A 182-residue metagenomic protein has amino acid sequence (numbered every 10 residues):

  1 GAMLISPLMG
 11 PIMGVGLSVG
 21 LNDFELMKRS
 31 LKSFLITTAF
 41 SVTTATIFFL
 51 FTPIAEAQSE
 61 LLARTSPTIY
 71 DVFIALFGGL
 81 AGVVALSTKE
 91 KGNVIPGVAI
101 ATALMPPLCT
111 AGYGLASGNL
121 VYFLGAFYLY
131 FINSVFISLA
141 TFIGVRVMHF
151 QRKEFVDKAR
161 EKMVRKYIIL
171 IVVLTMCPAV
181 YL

Functional and structural regions predicted by a protein language model:
G1-F73: Alpha-helical transmembrane segments and their membrane-interface boundaries that form or gate the permeation pathway
G14-K28, L80-K91, Q151: C-terminal ends of transmembrane helices
M27-F40, V94-L104, K158-E161: Cytoplasmic-side transmembrane-helix entry/capping segments in multi-pass membrane proteins
I36-T44, F136, A140, V173: Hydrophobic alpha-helical transmembrane segments of multipass membrane transporters and ion channels, focusing on
T52-E56, E90, C177-Y181: Alpha-helical transmembrane segments and their membrane-interface junctions in multi-pass membrane proteins
E56-G144: Hydrophobic alpha-helical segments
S138-Y167: Cytosolic-side transmembrane helix boundary signature
R160-Y181: Internal/C-terminal transmembrane anchor helices
